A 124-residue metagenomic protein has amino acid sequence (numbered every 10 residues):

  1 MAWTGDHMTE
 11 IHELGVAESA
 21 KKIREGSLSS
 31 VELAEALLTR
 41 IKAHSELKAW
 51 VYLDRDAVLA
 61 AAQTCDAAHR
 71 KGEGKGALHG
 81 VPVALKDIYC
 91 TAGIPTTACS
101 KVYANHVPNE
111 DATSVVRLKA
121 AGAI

Functional and structural regions predicted by a protein language model:
M1-A60: An N-terminal boundary/leader segment
S19-E25, A84, Y103-V107: Short, well-ordered beta-strand elements within core beta-sheets of diverse protein domains
H44-K48, T91-K101: Cytochrome P450 core scaffold surrounding the K-helix E-X-X-R motif and the conserved "meander" helix-loop region
R55-L78, L85, A104-N109, L118: Flexible, acidic active-site loops/lids enriched in D/E/S/T/G that coordinate Mg2+ and/or position polar
K75-T97: Conserved small-residue hinge/capping positions at short loops/turns that sit at secondary-structure boundaries within
T113-I124: A glycine-rich phosphate/pyrophosphate-binding beta-strand-loop-alpha-helix module
